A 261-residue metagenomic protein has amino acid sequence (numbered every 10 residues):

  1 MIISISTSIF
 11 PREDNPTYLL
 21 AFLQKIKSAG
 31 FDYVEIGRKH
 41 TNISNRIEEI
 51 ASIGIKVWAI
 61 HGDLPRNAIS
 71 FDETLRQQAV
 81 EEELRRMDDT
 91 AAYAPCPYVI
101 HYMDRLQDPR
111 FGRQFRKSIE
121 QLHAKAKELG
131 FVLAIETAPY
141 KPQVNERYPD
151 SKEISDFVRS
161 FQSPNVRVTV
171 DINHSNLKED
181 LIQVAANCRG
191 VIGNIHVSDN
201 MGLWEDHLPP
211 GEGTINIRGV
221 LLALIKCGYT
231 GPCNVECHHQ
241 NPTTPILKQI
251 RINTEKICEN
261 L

Functional and structural regions predicted by a protein language model:
M1-K27, D89-C96, S118-Q121, L129 (+2 more regions): Histidine-acidic metal/acid-base catalytic patches
I9-P11, R38-N42, D63-R66, Y102-L106 (+4 more regions): Active-site-proximal loop/turn and secondary-structure-junction residues that shape catalytic pockets, frequently
P11-T17, I69-Q77, Q143-Y148: Conserved glycine-rich "GG(E/T)P / GGGxP" loop and the immediately following alpha-helix in the radical SAM core
D32, G37-Q114, T230-P232, C237-Q240: Structural motif corresponding to the early beta-alpha repeats
E35, V99, L133-I135, T169: A structural signal for short, well-ordered beta-strand segments and their strand-loop junctions that often border
R66-D72, L106-R110, K141-N145, L203-L208 (+1 more regions): A short acidic, helix-capping loop that chelates divalent metal ions and anchors anionic groups
H101, S118-E120, V132-K141, E153: Conserved anion-binding
D108-L122, A126, N145: Active-site cleft segment of glycoside hydrolase catalytic domains centered on the general acid/base Glu
